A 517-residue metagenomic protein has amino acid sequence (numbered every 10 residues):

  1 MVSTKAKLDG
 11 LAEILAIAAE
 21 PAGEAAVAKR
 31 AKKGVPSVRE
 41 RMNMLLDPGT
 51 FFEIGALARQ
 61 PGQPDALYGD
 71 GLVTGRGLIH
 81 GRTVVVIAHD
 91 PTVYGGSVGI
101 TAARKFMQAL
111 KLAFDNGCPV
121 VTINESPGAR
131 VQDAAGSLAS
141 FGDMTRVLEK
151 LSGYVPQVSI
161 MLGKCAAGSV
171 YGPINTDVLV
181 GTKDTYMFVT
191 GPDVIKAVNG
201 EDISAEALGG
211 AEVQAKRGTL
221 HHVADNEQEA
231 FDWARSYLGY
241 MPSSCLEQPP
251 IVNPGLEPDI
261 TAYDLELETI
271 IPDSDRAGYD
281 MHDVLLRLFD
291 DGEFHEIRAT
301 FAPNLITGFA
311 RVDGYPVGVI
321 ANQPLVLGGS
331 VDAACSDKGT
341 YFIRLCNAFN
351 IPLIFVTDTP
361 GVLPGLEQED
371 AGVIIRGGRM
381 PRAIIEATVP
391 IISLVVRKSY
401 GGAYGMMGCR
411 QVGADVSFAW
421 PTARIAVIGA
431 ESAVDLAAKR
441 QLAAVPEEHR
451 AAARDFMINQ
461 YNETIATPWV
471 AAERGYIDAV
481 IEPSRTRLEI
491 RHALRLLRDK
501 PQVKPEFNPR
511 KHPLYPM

Functional and structural regions predicted by a protein language model:
M1-M517: Ligand-binding clefts of soluble mixed alpha/beta catalytic domains
